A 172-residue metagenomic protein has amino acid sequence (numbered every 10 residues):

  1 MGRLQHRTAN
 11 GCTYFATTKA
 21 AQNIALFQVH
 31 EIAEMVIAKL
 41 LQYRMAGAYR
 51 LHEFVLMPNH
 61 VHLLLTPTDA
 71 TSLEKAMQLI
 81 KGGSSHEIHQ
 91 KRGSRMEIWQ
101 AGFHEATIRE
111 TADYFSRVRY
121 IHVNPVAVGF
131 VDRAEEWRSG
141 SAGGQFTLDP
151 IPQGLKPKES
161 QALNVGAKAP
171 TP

Functional and structural regions predicted by a protein language model:
M1-P172: Short catalytic/metal-binding and nucleic-acid-binding patches
